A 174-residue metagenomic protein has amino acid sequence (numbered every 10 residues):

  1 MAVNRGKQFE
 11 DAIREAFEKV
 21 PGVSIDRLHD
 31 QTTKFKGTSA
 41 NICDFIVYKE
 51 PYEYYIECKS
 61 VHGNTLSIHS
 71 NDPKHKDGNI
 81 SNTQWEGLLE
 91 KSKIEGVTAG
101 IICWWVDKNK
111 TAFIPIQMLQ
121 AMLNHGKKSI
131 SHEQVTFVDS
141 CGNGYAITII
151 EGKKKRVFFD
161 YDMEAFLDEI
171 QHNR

Functional and structural regions predicted by a protein language model:
M1-S39, E50, N173-R174: Acidic-basic catalytic patches of nuclease active cores, encompassing PD-(D/E)XK and other metal-cofactor nuclease
S39-A40, I80-G87: Short acidic (Asp/Glu) patches
F45-V47, Y52-N64: Conserved catalytic cores of phosphodiester-cleaving nucleases, focusing on short active-site segments
C58-G78: Short beta-strand-loop-alpha-helix junction that forms the active-site gateway of nucleic-acid-processing nucleases
L89-A121: Nucleic-acid nuclease catalytic cores
P115-T148: Aromatic- and Lys/Arg-enriched surface recognition patch
S140-R174: Charged phosphate-binding loop/patch that engages nucleotide di/tri-phosphates or the phosphate backbone of nucleic
